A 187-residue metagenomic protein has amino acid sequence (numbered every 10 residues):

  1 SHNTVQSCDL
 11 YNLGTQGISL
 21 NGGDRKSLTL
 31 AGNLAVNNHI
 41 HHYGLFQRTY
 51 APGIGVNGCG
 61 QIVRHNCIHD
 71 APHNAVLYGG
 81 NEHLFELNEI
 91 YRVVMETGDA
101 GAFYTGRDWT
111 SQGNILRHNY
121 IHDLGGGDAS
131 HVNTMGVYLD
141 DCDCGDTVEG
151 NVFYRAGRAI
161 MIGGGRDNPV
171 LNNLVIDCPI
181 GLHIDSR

Functional and structural regions predicted by a protein language model:
S1, Y11-R187: Glycine- and acidic/polar-rich repeat regions and solenoidal domains
